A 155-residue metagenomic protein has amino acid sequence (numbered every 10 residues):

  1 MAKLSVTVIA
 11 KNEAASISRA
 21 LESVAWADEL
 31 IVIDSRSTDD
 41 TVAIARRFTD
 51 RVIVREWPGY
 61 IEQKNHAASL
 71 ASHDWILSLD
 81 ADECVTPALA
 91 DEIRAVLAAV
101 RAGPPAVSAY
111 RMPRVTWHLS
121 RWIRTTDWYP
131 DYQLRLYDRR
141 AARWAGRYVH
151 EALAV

Functional and structural regions predicted by a protein language model:
M1-S23: N-proximal low-complexity "stem/linker" segments adjacent to membrane-targeting elements
A14, S23, D34-A43, D80: A conserved acidic beta->alpha catalytic loop
A15-S18, D39-F48, A88-L89: Acidic helix N-cap motif at the loop->helix transition within catalytic regions of sugar-transfer enzymes
W26, R47-F48, S72, Y132: Short, structured coil segments at secondary-structure junctions
V42-L70, A99: Conserved donor nucleotide-binding strand/loop of the catalytic core
E62-S69, D74-L79, T86-V155: Catalytic-site signature of metal-activated, phosphate-bearing donor transferases, centered on the GT-A/GT-A-like
